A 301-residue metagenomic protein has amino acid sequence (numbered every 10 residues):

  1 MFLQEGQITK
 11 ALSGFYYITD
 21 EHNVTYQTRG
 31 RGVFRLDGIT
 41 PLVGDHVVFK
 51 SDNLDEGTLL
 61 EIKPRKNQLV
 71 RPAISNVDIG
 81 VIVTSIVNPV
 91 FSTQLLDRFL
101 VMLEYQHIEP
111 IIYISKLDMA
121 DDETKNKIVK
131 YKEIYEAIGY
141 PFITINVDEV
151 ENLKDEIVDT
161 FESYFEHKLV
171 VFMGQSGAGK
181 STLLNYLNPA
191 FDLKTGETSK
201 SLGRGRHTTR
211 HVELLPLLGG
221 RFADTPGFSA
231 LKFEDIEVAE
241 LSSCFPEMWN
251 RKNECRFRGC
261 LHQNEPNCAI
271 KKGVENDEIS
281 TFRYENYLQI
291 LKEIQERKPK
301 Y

Functional and structural regions predicted by a protein language model:
M1-Q94: N-terminal accessory targeting/assembly segments
F2, G38-N53, P64-I79, M102 (+3 more regions): Helix-rich effector regions associated with P-loop NTPase G domains
F34, I86-P89, L117-D122, E149 (+1 more regions): Short histidine/acidic/glycine/proline-rich micro-motifs that form metal- and phosphate-coordinating active-site loops
D78-T84, Q106-L117, I138-I145: Conserved beta-strand/loop subsegment of P-loop NTPase cores
V90-H107: Amphipathic helical hotspot of TIR/SEFIR-family domains
M119-A178: Canonical P-loop GTPase G-domain recognition
K180-G196: A conserved segment at the C-terminal end of the G1
